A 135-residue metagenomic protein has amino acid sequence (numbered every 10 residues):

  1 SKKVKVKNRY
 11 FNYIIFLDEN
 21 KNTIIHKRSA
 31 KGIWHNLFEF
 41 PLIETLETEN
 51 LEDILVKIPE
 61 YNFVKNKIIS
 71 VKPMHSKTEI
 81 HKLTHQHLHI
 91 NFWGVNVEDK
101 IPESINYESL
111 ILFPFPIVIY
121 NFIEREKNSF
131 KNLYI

Functional and structural regions predicted by a protein language model:
S1-I135: Intrinsically disordered, low-complexity, charged terminal extensions of DNA damage-control enzymes
